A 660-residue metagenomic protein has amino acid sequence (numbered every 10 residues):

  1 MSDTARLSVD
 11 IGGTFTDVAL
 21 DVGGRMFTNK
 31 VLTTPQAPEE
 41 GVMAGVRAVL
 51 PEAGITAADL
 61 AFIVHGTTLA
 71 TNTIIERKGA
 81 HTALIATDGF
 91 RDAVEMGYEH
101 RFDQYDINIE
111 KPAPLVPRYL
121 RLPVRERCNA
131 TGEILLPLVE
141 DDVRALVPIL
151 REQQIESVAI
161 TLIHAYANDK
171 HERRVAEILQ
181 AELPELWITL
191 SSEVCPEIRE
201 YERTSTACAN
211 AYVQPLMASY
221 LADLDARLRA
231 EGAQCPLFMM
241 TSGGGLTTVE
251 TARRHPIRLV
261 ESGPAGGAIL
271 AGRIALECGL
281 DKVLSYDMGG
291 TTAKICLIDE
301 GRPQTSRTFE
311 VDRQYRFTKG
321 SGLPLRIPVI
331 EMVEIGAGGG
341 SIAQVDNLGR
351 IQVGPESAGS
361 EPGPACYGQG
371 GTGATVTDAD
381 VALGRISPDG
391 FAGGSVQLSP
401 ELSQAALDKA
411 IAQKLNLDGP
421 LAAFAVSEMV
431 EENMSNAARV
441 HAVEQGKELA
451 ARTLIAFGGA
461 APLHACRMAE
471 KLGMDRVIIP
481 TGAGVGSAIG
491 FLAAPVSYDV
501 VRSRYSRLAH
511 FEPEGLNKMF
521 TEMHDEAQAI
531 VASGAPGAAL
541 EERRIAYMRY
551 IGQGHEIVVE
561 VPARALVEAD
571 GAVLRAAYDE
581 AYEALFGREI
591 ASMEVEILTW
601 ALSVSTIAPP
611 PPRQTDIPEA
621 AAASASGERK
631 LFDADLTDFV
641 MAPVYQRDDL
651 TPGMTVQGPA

Functional and structural regions predicted by a protein language model:
M1-A83, N129, L136-V158, E172-E177 (+12 more regions): N-terminal glycine/serine-rich phosphate-binding loop of ATP-dependent small-molecule kinases, especially carbohydrate
I11, D141-A145, I149, L280 (+9 more regions): C-terminal, non-catalytic interaction/recognition modules in large multi-subunit enzymes and RNPs
D17-A19, T28, L32-Q36, G41 (+6 more regions): Conserved phosphate-binding loops in N-terminal lobes of ATP-dependent enzymes of the actin/Hsp70/sugar-kinase
L20, N29-Q36, A83-G89, I109-K111 (+4 more regions): Glycine-rich phosphate-binding loop of actin/hexokinase-like ATP-binding domains
T67, L162-I163, S191-E193, S242-G243 (+3 more regions): Glycine-rich beta-strand-to-loop/alpha-helix junction loops that act as flexible
T87-F90, I163-A165, E193-C195, S242-G244 (+4 more regions): Short, ordered loop/turn segments at secondary-structure junctions
S157, T161-A207, A211, D389-F391 (+2 more regions): Terminal amphipathic helices with adjacent charged low-complexity linkers/tails
S192-V213, M217-R229, I489-K518, E522-M523: Metal-dependent DNA phosphodiester-chemistry modules and their immediately adjacent helices/loops in DNA-processing
